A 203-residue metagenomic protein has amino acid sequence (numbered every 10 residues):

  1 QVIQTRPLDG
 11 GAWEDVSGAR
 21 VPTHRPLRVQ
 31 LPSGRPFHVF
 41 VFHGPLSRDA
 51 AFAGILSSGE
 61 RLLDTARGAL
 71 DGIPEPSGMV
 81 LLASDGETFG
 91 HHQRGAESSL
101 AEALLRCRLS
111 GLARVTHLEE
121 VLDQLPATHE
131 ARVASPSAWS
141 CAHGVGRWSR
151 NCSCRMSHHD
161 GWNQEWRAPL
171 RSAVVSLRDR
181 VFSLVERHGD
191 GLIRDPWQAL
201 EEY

Functional and structural regions predicted by a protein language model:
T5: Nucleic acid-machinery interaction/catalytic patches
W13-S47, I55-Y203: Active-site and substrate-binding clefts of carbohydrate-active enzymes
A51: Active-site-adjacent loop/helix micro-motif of nuclease/hydrolase catalytic cores
